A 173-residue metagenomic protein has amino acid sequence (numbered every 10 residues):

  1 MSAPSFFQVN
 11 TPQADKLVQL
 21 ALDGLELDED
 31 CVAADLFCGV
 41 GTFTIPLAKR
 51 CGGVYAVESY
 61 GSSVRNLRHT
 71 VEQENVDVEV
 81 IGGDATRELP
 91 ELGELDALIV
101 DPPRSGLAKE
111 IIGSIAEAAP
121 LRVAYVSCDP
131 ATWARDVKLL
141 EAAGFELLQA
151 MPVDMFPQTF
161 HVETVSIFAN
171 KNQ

Functional and structural regions predicted by a protein language model:
M1-Q173: Rossmann-like S-adenosyl-L-methionine
